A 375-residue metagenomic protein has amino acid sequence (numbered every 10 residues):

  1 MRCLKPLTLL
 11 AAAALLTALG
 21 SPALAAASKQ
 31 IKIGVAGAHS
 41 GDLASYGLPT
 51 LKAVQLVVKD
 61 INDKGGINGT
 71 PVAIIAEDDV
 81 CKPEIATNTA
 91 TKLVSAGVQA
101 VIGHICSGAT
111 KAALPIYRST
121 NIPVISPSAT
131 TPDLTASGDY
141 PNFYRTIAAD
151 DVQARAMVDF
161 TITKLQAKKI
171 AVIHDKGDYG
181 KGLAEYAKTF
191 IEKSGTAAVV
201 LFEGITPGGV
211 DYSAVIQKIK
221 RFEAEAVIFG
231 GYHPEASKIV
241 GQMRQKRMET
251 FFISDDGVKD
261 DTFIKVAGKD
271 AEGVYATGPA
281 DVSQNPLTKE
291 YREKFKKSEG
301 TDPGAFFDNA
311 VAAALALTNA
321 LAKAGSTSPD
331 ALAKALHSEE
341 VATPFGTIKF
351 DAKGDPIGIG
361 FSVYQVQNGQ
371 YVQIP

Functional and structural regions predicted by a protein language model:
R2-A13, A25-P375: Extracytosolic ligand-binding ectodomains
L19-A25: Sec/Tat signal peptide C-region and signal peptidase I cleavage site
